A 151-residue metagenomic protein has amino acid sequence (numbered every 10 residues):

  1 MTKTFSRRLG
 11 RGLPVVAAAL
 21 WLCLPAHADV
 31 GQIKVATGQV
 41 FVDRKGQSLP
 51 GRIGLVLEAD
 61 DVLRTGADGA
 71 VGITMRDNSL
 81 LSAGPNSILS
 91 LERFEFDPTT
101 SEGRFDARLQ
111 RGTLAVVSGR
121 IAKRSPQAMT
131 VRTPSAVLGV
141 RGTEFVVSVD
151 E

Functional and structural regions predicted by a protein language model:
M1-R8: N-terminal secretory signal peptides that target proteins for export/translocation
L9-G12, G38-Q39: Short N-terminal leader segment in a subset of presequences, especially plant chloroplast and some mitochondrial
G12-C23: Bacterial N-terminal signal peptides
A28-E151: Flexible, surface-exposed loop/linker segments and immediately adjacent secondary-structure boundaries
